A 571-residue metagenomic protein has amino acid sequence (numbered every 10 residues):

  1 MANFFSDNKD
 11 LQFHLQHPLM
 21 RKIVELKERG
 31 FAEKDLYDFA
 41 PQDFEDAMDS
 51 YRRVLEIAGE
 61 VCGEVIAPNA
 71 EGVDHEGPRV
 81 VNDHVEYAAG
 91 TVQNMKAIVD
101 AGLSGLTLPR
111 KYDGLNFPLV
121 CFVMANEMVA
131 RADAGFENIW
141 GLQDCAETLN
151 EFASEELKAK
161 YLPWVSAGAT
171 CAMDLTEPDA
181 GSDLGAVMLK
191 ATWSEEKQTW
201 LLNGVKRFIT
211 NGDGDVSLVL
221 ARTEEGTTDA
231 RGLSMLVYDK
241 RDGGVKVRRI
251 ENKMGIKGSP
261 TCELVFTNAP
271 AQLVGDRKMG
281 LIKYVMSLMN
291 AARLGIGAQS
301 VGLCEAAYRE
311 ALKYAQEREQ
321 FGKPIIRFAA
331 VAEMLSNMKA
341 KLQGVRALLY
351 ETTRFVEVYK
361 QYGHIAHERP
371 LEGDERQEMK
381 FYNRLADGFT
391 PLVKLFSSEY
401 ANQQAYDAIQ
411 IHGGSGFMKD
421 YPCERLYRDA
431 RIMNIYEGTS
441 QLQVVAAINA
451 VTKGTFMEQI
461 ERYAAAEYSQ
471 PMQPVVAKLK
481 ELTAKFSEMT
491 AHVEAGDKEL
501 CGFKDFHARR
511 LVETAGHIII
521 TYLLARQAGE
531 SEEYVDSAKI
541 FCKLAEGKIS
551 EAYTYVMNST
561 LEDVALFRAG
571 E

Functional and structural regions predicted by a protein language model:
M1-V81, V85: Extended, charge-enriched "interface" segments that sit outside catalytic cores
A2-F5, K9-D10, H17-R21, I256 (+3 more regions): Alpha-helix capping/hinge segments and adjacent helical runs
L36-F39, R241-G244, R248, P260-A292 (+3 more regions): A glycine-rich, basic-preceded beta-loop-alpha segment at the flavin cofactor/substrate interface of flavin-utilizing
G59-E60, Y87-P163, A167, T210-G212 (+1 more regions): Internal helix-loop-helix
A167-L175: A short, Trp-centered hydrophobic/proline-enriched beta-strand micro-motif
T199-V245: A short core secondary-structure module
Q343-K394, T490-F506, A525, G529-E530: C-terminal helix-coil-helix/basic helical segment that borders enzyme active sites and/or dimer interfaces and provides
G454, R462-E571: C-terminal amphipathic alpha-helical interaction region
